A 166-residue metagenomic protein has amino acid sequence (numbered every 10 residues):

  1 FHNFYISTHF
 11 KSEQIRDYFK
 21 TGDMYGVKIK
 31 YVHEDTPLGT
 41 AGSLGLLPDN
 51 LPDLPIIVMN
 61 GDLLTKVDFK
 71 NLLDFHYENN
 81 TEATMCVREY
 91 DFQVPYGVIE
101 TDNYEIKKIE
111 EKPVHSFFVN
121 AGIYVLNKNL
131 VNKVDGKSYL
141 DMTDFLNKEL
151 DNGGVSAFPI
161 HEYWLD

Functional and structural regions predicted by a protein language model:
F1-N60, N71: Conserved N-terminal catalytic core of the sugar/cofactor nucleotidyltransferase
F10, M59, T101, V125-L126: A conserved hydrophobic position in a structured secondary element of the catalytic/binding core that shapes
I15, L47, D62, H76 (+2 more regions): Residue-level signal for inorganic ion chemistry
T21-Y25, E100-T101, K148-L150: Short, conserved catalytic or adaptor-binding loops enriched in Gly and charged residues
S43-L44, V94-I99, N120-Y124: Adenylate-forming
I57, L64, K70-Y77, Y90-F92 (+1 more regions): Catalytic-core segments of class I nucleotidyltransferases/pyrophosphorylases that form NMP-activated intermediates
N79-E89: A short, conserved acidic/glycine-rich loop-to-beta-strand motif that forms the donor nucleotide-sugar/metal
